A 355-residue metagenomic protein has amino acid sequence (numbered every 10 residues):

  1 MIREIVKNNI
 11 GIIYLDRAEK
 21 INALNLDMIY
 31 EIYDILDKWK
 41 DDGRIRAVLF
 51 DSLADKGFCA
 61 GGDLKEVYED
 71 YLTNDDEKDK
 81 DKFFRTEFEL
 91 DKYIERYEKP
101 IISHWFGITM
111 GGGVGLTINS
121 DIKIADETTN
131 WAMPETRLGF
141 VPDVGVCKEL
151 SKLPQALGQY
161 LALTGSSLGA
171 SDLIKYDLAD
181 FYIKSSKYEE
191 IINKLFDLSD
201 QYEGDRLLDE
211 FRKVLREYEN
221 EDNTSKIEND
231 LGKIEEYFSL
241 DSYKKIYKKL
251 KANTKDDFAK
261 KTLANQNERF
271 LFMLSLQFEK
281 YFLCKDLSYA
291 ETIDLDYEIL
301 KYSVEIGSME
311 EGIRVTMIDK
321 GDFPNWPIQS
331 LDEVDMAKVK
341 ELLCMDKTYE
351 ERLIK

Functional and structural regions predicted by a protein language model:
M1-D51, K92-Y93, K355: Conserved CoA-thioester-binding segment of acyl-CoA-metabolizing enzymes
R3-V6, S186-N193, L198-K355: C-terminal alpha-helix plus adjacent terminal tail
F50, D63, L116-T117, D172-L173 (+2 more regions): Hydrophobic/aromatic residues within transmembrane alpha-helices of multi-pass small-molecule transporters
S52-T86, L342: Glycine- (often His-adjacent) and acidic-residue-rich active-site loop that binds/positions the CoA thioester
L72, D76-K80, I124-T128, A132-A156 (+3 more regions): Short, flexible helix-coil linker/hinge segments at the edges of structured domains or between repeats
D81-F84, F88, G111, S167 (+1 more regions): Glycine-rich phosphate-binding loop at the start of an alpha helix
I94-L138, L161, G165, A170 (+1 more regions): Glycine-rich beta-to-alpha active-site loop
G145, K152-R206: Contiguous mid-protein beta-loop-alpha structural module that forms a pocket-lining wall or clamp of enzyme active
